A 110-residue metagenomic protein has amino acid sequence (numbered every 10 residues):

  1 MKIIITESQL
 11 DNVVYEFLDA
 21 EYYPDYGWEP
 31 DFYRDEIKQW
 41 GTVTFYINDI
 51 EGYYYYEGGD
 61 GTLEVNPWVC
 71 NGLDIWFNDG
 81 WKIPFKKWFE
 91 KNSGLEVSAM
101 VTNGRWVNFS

Functional and structural regions predicted by a protein language model:
M1-L18: Short acidic, low-complexity intrinsically disordered linear motifs used for protein-protein interactions
Y22-G104: Acidic, low-complexity, intrinsically disordered interaction modules
G104-S110: Short acidic DE-rich linear segments
